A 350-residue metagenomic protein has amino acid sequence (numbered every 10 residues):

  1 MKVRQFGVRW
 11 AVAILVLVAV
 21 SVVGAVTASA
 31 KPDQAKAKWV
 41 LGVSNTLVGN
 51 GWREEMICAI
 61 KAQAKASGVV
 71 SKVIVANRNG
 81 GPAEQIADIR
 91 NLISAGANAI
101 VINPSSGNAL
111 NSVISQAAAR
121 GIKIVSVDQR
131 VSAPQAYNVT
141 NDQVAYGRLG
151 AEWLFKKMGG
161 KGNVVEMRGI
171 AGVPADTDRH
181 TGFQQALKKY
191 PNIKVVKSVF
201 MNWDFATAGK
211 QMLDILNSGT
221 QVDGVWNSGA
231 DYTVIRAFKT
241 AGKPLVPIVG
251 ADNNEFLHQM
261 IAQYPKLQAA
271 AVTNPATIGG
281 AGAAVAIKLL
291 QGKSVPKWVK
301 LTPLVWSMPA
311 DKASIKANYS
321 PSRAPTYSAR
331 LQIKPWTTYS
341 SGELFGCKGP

Functional and structural regions predicted by a protein language model:
K2-R9, A28-P350: A residue-level marker of the well-folded mature domains of exported/periplasmic proteins
A11-V22: Bacterial N-terminal signal peptides
